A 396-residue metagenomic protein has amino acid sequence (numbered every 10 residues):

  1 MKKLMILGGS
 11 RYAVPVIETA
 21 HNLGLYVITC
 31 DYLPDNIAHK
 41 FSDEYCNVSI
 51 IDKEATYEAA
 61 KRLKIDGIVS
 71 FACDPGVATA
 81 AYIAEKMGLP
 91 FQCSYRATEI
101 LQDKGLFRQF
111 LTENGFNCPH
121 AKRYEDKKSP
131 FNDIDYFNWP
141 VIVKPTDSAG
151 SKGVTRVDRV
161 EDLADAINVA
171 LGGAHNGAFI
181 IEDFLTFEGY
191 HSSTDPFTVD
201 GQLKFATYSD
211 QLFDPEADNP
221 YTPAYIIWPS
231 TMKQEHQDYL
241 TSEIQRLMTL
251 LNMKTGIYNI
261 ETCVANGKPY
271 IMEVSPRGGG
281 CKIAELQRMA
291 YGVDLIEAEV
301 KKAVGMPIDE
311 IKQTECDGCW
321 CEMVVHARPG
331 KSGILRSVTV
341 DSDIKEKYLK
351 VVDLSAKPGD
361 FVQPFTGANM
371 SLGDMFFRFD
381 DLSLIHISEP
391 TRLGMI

Functional and structural regions predicted by a protein language model:
M1-R96, K128, M306-D309, A356-F361 (+3 more regions): ATP-binding N-terminal substructure of ATP-dependent carboxylate-amine bond-forming enzymes
E85-G153: A conserved helix-loop-beta module that forms one wall/lid of the active-site cleft in ATP-utilizing catalytic domains
L111, F137-R156, H175-E188, T194 (+3 more regions): ATP-grasp fold ATP-binding core
N117-P119, P140-V143, T155-E188, N219 (+2 more regions): Conserved ATP-binding module of the ATP-grasp superfamily
D183-H191, D195-M253, I257, V264 (+4 more regions): ATP-dependent carboxylate/phosphate-activation module, predominantly the ATP-grasp catalytic core and closely related
Y258, D343-D360: A structural supersecondary motif
P307-K347: A glycine-rich beta-turn/hairpin centered on an aromatic-Pro dipeptide
H386-I396: Single conserved hydrophobic/aromatic residue that forms the stacking wall/gate of nucleotide- or nucleobase-binding
